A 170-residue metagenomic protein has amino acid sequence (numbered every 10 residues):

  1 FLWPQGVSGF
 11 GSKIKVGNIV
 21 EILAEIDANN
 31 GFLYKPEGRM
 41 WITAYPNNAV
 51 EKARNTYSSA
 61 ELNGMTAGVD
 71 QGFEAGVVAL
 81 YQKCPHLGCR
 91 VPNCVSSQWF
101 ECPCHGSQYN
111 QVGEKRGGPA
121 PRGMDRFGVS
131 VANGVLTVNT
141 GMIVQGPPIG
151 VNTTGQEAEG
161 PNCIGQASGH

Functional and structural regions predicted by a protein language model:
F1-P85, C89-C94, F127-H170: N-terminal pre-ligand scaffold of iron-sulfur
L2-W3, G117-P119: Short aromatic-glycine motifs in intrinsically disordered, low-complexity regions
Y81-C94, Q98-G113, G117, G123 (+1 more regions): Soluble extracytoplasmic domains of inner/organellar membrane proteins
